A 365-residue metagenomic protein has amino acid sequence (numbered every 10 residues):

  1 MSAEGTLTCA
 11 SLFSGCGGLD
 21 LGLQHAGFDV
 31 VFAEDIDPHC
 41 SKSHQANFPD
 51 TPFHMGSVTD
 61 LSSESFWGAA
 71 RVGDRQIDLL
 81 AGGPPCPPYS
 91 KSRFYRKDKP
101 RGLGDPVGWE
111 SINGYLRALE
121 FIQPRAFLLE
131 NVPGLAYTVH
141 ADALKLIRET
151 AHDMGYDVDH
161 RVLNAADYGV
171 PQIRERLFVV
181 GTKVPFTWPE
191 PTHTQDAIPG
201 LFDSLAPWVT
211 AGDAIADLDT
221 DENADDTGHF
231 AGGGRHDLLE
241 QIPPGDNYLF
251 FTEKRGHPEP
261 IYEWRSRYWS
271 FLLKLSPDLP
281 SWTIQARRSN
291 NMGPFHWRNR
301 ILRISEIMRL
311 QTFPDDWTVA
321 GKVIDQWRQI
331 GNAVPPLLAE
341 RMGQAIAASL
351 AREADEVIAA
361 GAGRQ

Functional and structural regions predicted by a protein language model:
F13-C16: Class I SAM-dependent methyltransferase "Motif I" SAM/SAH-binding loop
G22-D29, N47: A short, Lys/Arg-enriched amphipathic alpha-helix followed by its capping loop at the start of a domain
D37-P38: Conserved SAM/SAH-binding beta-strand->alpha-helix loop
H44-F53: Short, conserved SAM-binding/catalytic segment of Class I S-adenosyl-L-methionine-dependent methyltransferases
S57-S62, V162-A166: Conserved acidic residues
W67-Q76, P87-S270: Class I S-adenosyl-L-methionine
H229-Q365: C-terminal target-recognition/interaction regions appended to catalytic cores
